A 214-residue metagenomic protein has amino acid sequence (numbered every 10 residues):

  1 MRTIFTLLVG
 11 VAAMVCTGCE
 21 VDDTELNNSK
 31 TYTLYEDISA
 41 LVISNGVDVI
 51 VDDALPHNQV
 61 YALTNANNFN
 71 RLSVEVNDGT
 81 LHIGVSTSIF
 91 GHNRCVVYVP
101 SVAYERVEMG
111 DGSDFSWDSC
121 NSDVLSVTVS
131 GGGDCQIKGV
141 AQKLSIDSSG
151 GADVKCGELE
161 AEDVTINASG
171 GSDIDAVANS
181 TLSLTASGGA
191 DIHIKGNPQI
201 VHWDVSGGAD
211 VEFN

Functional and structural regions predicted by a protein language model:
I4-V11, V15-R71, T80-P100, S116 (+1 more regions): Short acidic/polar N-terminal linker immediately downstream of export determinants
Y32, S39-V51, R94-V99, A103-N214: Extended, compositionally simple hydrophobic/Ser/Thr-rich segments that build repetitive fibrous architectures
N77: Residues that flank catalytic or metal-binding motifs in active/ligand-binding sites
